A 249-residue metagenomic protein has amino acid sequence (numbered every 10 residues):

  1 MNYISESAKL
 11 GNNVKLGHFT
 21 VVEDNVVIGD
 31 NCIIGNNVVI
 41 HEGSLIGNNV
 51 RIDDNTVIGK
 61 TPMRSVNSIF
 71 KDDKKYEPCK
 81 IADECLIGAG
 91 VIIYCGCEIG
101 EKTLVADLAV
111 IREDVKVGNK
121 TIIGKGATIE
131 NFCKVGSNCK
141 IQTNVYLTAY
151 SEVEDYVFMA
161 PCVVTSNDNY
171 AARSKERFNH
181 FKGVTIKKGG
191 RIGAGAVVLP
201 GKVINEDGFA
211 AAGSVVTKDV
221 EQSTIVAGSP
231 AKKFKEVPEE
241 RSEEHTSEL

Functional and structural regions predicted by a protein language model:
N2-S65, I69-A227, A231-K233: Structural signal for interior beta-strand "rungs" in well-ordered beta-sheet cores of soluble enzyme domains
A172, V237-E243: A glycine/serine/threonine-rich, flexible loop-to-helix segment that serves as the NAD(P) cofactor-binding "lid"
E244-L249: Conserved small/polar residues in nucleotide/adenosyl-binding loops
